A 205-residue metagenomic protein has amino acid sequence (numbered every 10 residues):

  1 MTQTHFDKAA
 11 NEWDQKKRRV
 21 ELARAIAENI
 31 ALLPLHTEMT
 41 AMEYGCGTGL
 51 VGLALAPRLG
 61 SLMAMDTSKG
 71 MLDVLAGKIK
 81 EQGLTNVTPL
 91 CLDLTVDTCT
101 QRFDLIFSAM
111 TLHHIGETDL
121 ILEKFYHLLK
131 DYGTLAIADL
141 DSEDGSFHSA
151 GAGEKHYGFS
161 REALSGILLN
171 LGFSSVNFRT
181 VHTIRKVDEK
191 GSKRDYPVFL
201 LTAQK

Functional and structural regions predicted by a protein language model:
M1-H36, V74: Conserved class I S-adenosyl-L-methionine
K16-V20, A136-L200: C-terminal alpha-helical "lid/dimerization" subdomain adjacent to the S-adenosyl-L-methionine
T40, G133-T134: Short glycine-centered segments of the SAM/dcSAM-binding site in methyltransferase folds
M42-Y44, T48-V96: Class I SAM-dependent methyltransferase SAM/SAH-binding core
F107: A conserved beta-strand element that flanks and buttresses the S-adenosyl-L-methionine
M110-T111: Short catalytic micro-motifs in class I SAM-dependent methyltransferases
L120-D131: A short glycine-rich, Lys/Arg-flanked "PGG" loop and its adjoining helix->strand segment in the class I
L201-K205: C-terminal lobe and adjacent flexible extensions of AdoMet/dcAdoMet transferase-like proteins
